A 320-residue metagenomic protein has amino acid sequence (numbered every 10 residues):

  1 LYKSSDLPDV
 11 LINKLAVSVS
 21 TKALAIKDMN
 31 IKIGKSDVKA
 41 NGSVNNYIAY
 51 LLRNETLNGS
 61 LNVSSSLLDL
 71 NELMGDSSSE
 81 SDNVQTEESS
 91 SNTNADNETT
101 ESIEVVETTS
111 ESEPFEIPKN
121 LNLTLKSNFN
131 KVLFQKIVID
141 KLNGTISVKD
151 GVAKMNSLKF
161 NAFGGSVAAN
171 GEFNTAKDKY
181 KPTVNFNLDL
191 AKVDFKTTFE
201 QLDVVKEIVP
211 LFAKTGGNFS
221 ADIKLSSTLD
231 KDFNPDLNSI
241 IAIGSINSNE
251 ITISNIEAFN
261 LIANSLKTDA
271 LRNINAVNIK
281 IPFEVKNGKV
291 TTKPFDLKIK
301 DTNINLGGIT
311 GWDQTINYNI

Functional and structural regions predicted by a protein language model:
L1-N13, V19-L24, K32, S36-A276 (+2 more regions): Membrane-proximal interfacial segments on either side of biological membranes
I26-K27, M155-N156, F283, T292-K293: Residue-level detection of beta-strand scaffold positions
L271-G288: Generic long, charged, amphipathic alpha-helical segments
V285-G307, G311-D313: Extended serine/threonine-enriched, polar tracts that run as long, contiguous segments within proteins
